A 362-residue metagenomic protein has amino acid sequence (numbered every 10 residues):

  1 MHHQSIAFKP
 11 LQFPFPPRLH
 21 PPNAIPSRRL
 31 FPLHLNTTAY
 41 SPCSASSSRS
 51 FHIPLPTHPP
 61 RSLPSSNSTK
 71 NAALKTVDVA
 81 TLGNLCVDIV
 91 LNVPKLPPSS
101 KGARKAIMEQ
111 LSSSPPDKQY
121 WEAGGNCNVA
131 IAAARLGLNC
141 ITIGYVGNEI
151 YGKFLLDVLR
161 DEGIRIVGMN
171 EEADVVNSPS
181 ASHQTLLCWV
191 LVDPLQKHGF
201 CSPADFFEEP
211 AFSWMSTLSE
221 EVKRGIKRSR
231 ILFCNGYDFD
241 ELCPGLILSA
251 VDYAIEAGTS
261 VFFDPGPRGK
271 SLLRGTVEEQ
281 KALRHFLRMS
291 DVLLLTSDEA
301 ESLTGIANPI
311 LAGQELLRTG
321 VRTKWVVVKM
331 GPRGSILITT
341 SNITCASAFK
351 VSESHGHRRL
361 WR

Functional and structural regions predicted by a protein language model:
H2, S44, R49-K70, L74 (+2 more regions): Conserved phosphate/ATP/ADP-binding segment of small-molecule kinases
H2-I164, S347, V351-H357: Glycine-rich phosphate/adenosyl-contacting loop at the front of the ribokinase-like
A80-T81, S202, I231-F233, F262 (+2 more regions): Structural motif
I131, L187-L191, G199, G334-L337: Short beta-strand scaffold segments in enzyme catalytic cores
A133, T296, W361: Short, conserved phosphate/pyrophosphate- and ester-handling motifs at nucleotide-, phospho-/glycolipid
C140, I166, V261-F263: Hydrophobic beta-strand scaffold residues
T142-Y145, V167-S182, C188-E241: Conserved phosphate-binding/catalytic loop of the ribokinase/pfkB sugar-kinase fold
E241-L248: Active-site core of PLP-dependent enzymes with the aminotransferase class I/II
